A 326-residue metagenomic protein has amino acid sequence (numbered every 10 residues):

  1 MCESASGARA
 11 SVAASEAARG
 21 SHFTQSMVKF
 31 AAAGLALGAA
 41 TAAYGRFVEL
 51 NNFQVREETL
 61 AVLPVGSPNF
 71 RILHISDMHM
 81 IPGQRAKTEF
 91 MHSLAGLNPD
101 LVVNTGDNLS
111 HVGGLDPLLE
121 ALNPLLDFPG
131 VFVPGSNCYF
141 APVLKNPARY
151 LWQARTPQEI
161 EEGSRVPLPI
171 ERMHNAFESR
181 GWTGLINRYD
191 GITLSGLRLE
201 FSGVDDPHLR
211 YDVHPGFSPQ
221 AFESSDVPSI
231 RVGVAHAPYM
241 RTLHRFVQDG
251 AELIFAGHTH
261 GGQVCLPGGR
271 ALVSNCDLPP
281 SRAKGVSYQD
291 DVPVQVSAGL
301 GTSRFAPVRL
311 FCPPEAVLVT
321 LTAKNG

Functional and structural regions predicted by a protein language model:
M1-A33, L50, Q54, T59-G66 (+3 more regions): Short amphipathic, positively biased membrane-proximal segments that drive organelle/inner-membrane targeting
A32, L37-A121, A141: N-terminal active-site segment of His-dependent metallophosphoesterases
A61-L73, W182-T183, Y189-F201, P228-I230 (+2 more regions): Beta-strand-turn-beta hairpins that frame and shape the catalytic cleft of phosphate-ester-processing enzymes
I72-T88, L109-H111, F140-E159, R210-V213 (+2 more regions): Acidic/histidine-rich helix-loop elements that form or flank divalent-metal/phosphate-binding sites at the catalytic
L73-S76, L101-D107, G130-S136, L185-R188 (+3 more regions): Active-site neighborhood of phospho(di)ester-bond hydrolases with catalytic His/Asp-centered motifs
A86-T193: Core catalytic region of metal-dependent phosphoesterases/phosphodiesterases, especially metallo-beta-lactamase-like
K145-P147, L151-W182, R188, L194-A235 (+2 more regions): Binuclear metal-dependent hydrolase catalytic cores centered on His/Asp/Glu-rich metal-binding motifs
P238-V317, N325: Conserved beta-sheet core of the metallophosphoesterase superfamily
